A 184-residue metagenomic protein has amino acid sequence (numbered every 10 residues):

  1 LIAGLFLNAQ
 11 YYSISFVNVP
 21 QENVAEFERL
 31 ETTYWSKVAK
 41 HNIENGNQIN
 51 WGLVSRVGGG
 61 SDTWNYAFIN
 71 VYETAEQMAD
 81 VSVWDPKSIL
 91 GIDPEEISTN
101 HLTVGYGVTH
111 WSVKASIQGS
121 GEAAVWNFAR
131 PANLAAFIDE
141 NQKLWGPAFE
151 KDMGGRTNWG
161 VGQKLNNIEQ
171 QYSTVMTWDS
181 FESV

Functional and structural regions predicted by a protein language model:
L1-Y11: Bacterial Sec-dependent N-terminal signal peptides
A9-V184: Short S/T/G/P-rich N-terminal loop/turn motif that feeds into the first structured element of a domain
